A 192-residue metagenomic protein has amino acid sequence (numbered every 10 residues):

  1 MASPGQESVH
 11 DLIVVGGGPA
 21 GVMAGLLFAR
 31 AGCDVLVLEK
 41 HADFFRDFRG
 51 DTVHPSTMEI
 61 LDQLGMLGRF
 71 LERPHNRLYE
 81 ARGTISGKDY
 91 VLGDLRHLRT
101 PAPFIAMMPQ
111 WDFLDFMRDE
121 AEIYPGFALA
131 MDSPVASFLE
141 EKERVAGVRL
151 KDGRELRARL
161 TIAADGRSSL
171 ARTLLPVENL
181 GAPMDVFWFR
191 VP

Functional and structural regions predicted by a protein language model:
P4-A20: Beta1/beta-strand and adjacent pyrophosphate-binding region of the FAD-binding site in flavoprotein oxidoreductases
S8-H10, K151-L160: Core beta-strand elements of the Rossmann-like FAD/NAD(P) dinucleotide-binding domain in flavoenzyme oxidoreductases
V15, E155-G166: Short hydrophobic core segments
A29-R49: Glycine-rich FAD pyrophosphate-binding loop
H54-E120: Active-site-adjacent segment of FAD-dependent monooxygenases/related oxidoreductases
Q110-W111, S168-P192: Central beta-strand plus flanking loop segment that forms part of the substrate or channel wall within the catalytic
M131-V145: A conserved short coil-to-beta-strand element within the FAD-binding core of flavoproteins
